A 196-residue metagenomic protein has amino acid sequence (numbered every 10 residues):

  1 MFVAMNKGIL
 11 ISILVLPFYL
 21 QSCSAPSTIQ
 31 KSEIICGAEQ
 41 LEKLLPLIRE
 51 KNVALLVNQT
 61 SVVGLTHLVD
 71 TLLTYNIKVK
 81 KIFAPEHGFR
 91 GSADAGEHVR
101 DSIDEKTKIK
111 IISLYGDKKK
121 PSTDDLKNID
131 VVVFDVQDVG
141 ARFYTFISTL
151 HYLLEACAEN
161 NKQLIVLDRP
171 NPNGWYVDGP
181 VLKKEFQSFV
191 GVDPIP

Functional and structural regions predicted by a protein language model:
M1-K31: Bacterial Sec-dependent N-terminal signal peptides
I77, E159-Q163: A short helix->loop->beta-strand "cap" motif at the edges of active sites that frequently abuts
K80-G88: Short internal beta-strands
G91-G96, I165-Q187: Glycine-rich, charge-decorated loop segments at or immediately adjacent to ligand/cofactor-binding or catalytic sites
V99-I129, A141: Glycine-rich oxoanion-binding loops at beta->alpha junctions
D138-L150: Glycine/threonine-rich flexible loop motifs
K184-P196: Acidic, His- and aromatic-enriched active-site or binding-groove loops in soluble protein domains that engage sugars
